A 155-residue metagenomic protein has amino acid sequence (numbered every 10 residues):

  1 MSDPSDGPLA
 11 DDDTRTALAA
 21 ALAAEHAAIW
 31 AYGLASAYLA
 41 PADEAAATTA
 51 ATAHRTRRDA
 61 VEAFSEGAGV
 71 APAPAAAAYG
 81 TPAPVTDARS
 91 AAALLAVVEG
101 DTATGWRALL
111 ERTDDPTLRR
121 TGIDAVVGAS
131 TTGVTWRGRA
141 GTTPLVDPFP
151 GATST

Functional and structural regions predicted by a protein language model:
M1-T155: All-alpha RGS (Regulator of G-protein Signaling) helical domain and cognate RGS-like helical scaffolds
